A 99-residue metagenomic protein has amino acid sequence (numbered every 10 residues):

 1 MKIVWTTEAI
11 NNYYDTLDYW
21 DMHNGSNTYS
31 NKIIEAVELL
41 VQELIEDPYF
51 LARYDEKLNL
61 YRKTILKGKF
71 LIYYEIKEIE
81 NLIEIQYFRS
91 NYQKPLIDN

Functional and structural regions predicted by a protein language model:
K2-Y61, E78: Basic, Lys/Arg-enriched alpha-helical interface segments
I65-N99: Enriched for short, Lys/Arg-rich terminal
